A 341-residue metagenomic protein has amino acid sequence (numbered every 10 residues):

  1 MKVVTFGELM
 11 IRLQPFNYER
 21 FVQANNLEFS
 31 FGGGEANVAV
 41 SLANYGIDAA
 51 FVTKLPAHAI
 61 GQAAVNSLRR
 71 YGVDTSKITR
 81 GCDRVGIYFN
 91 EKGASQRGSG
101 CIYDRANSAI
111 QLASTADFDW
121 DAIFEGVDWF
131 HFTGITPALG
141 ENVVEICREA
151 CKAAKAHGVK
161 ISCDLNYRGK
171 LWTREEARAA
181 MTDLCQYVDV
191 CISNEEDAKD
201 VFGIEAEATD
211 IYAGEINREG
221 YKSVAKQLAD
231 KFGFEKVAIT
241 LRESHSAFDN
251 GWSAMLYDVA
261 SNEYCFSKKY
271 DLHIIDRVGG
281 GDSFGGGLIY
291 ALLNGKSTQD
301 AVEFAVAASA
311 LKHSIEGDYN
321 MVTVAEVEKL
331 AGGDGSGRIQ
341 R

Functional and structural regions predicted by a protein language model:
M1-R20: Positively charged, low-complexity intrinsically disordered leader regions
L9-P15, N37-N44: Beta-barrel outer-membrane channel/assembly domains of diderm bacteria
R20-A39: Short catalytic helix/loop segments, enriched in acidic residues and glycine and frequently bearing histidine
S30, V38-A49, A291-N294: Alpha-helix C-terminal capping segments
D48-P137, V327-R341: Conserved N-terminal subdomain of the carbohydrate kinase-like
K155-K160, F232-E235: A short helix->loop->beta-strand "cap" motif at the edges of active sites that frequently abuts
L171-A260: Conserved phosphate/ATP/ADP-binding segment of small-molecule kinases
Y264-D334: Conserved post-catalytic alpha-helical subdomain immediately downstream of the catalytic base and nucleotide-binding
